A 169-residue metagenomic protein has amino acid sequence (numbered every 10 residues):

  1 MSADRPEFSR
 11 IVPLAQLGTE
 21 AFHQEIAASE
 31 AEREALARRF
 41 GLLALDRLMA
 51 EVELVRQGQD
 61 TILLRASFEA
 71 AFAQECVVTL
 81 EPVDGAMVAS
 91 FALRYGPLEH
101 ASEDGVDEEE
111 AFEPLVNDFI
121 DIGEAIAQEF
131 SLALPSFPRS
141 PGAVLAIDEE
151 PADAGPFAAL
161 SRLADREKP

Functional and structural regions predicted by a protein language model:
M1-P169: Acidic and generally charged, gly/proline-rich low-complexity regions
